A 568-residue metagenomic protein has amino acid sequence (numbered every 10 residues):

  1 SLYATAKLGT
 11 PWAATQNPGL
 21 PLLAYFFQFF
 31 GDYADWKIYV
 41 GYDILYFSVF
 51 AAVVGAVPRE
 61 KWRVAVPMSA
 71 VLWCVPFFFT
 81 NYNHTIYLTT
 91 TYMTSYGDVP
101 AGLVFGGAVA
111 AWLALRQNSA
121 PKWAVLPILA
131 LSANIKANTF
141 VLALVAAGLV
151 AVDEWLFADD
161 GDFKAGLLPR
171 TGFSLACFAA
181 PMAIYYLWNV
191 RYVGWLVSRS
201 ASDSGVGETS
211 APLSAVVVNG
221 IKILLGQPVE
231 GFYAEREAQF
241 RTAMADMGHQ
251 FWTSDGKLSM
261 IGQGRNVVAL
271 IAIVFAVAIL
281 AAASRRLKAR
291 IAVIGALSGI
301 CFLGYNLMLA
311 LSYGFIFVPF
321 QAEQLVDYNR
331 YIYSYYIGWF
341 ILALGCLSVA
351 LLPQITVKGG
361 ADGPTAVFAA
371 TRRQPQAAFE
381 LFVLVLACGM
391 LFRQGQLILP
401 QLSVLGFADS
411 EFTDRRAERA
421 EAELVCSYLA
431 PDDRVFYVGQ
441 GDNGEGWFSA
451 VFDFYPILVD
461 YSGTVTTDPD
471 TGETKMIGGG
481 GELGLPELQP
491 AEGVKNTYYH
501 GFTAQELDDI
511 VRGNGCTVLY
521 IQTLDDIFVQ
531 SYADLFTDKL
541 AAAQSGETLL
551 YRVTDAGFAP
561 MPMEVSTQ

Functional and structural regions predicted by a protein language model:
S1-L23, D32-Y33: Extracytoplasmic catalytic/substrate-binding loops of multi-pass membrane glycan-assembly enzymes
F26-F29, L167-L280: Membrane-lumen/periplasm interface segments of specific transmembrane helices in polyprenyl phosphate-linked
V40-A65: Transmembrane-helix motifs of polytopic, lipid-linked glycan transferases
T94-F105, I135, V141-L142, P319-V349: Hydrophobic/aromatic-rich transmembrane helices and adjacent perimembrane loops
K122-A137, V141-G148: Membrane-interface alpha helices of multi-pass inner-membrane proteins
L142-F178, D460-T464: Perimembrane helix-loop-helix junctions
L196, S200, G207, L381-F448 (+1 more regions): Membrane-embedded, lumen/periplasm-facing catalytic core of multi-pass transferases that use lipid-linked donors
E423-G480, I521-D525: Short periplasmic/luminal acceptor-recognition loop of GT-C membrane glycosyltransferases, typified by
